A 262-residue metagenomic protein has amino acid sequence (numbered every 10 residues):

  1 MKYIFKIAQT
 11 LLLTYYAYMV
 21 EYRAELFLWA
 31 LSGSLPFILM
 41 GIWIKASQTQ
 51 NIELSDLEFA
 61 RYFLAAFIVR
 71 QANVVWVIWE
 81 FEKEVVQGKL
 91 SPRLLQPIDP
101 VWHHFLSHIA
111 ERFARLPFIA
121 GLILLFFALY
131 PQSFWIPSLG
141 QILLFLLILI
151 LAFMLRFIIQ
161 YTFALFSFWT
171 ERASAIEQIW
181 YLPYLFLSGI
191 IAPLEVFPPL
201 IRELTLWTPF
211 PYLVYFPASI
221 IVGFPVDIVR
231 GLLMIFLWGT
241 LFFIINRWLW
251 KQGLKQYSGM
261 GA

Functional and structural regions predicted by a protein language model:
M1-A262: Hydrophobic transmembrane alpha-helices and immediately adjacent juxtamembrane helices of multi-pass inner-membrane
